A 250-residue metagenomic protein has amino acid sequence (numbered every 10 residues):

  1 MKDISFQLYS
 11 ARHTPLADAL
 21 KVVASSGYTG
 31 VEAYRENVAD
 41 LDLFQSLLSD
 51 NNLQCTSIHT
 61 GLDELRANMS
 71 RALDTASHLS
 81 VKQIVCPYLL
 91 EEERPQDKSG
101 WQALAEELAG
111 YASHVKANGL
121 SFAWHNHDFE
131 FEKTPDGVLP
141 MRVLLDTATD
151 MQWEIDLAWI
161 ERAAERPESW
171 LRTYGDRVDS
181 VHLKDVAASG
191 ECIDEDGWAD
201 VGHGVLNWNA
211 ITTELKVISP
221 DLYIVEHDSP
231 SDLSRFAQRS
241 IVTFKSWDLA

Functional and structural regions predicted by a protein language model:
M1-A24, S49, S77-S80, P135-Q152 (+1 more regions): Histidine-acidic metal/acid-base catalytic patches
D3-T14, I58-R66, P95-G100: Active-site mouth loops of central-metabolism enzymes
S5, E32, S57, V85 (+4 more regions): Conserved beta-strand positions in the central sheet of alpha/beta enzyme cores
Q7-A11, Y34-E36, T60-D63, L89-E91 (+4 more regions): Active-site beta-loop-alpha junctions enriched in small/polar residues
A19-V38, L79-Q83: Catalytic domains of carbohydrate-active enzymes, especially glycoside hydrolases
E36-L47, E93-P95, G100: Active-site-adjacent beta->alpha loops and helix N-cap segments on the catalytic face of soluble alpha/beta enzymes
F44-T60, L108-Y111, V115, R142-A148 (+1 more regions): Alpha-helix-loop-beta-strand connector modules within alpha/beta enzyme cores
D63-W153, S234: Active-site acidic/histidine proton-transfer and metal-coordination neighborhood in alpha/beta enzyme cores
